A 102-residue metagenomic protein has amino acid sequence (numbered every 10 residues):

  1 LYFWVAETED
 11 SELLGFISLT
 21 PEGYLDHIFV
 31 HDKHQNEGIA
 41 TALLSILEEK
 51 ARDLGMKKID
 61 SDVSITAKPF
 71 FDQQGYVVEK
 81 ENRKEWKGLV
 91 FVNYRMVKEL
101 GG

Functional and structural regions predicted by a protein language model:
L1-K33, L44-I46, E99: Acetyl-CoA-dependent GNAT
L13, I65-P69: Short alpha-helical
N36-E49, Q73: Conserved acetyl-CoA-binding loop-helix of GNAT-fold acetyltransferases
A51-S64: Conserved GNAT acetyl-CoA-binding A-motif
D60-D62, V77-R95: Conserved catalytic-core motifs of GNAT/GCN5-like acyltransferases
F70-F71, V90: Short Asp/Glu-rich motifs
